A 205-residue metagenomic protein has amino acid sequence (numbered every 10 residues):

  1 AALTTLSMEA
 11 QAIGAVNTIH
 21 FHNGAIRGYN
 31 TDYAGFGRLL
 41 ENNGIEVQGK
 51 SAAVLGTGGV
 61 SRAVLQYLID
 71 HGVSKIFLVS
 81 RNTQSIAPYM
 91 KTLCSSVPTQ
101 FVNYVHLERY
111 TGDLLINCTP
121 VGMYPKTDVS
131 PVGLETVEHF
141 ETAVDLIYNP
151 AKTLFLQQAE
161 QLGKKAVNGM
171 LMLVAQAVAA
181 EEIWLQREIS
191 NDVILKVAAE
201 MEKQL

Functional and structural regions predicted by a protein language model:
A1-N43, K152: Phosphate/diphosphate ligand-binding glycine-rich loop within oxidoreductases
H22, I45-S51, E138-H139: Short helix-loop-beta connector
G28-N30, G49-I69, S80: Glycine-rich adenosine-cofactor-binding loop
D70-K75, Q161-K165: Conserved S-adenosyl-L-methionine
H71-L93: NAD(P)-binding Rossmann-fold cofactor-contacting core
V97-A166: Rossmann-like adenosine-cofactor binding region
T142, L146-L205: Adenosine-phosphate binding glycine-rich loop
